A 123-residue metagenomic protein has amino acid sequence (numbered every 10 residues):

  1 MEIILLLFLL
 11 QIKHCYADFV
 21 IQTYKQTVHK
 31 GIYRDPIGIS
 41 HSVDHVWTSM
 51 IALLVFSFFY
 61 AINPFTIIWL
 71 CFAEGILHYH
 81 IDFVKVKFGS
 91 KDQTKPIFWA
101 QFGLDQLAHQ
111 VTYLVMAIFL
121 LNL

Functional and structural regions predicted by a protein language model:
M1-S90, T94-K95, W99-L123: Hydrophobic alpha-helical transmembrane segments
